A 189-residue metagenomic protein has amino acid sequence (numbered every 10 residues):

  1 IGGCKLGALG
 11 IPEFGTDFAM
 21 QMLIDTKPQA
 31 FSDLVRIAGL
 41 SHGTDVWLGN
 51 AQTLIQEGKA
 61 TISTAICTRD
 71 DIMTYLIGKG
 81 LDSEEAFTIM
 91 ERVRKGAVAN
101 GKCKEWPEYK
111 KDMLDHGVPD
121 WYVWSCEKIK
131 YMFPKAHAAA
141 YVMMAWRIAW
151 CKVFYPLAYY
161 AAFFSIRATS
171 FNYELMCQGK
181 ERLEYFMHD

Functional and structural regions predicted by a protein language model:
I1-D189: Noncatalytic, beta-rich nucleic-acid-contacting surfaces in large DNA/RNA-processing enzymes
